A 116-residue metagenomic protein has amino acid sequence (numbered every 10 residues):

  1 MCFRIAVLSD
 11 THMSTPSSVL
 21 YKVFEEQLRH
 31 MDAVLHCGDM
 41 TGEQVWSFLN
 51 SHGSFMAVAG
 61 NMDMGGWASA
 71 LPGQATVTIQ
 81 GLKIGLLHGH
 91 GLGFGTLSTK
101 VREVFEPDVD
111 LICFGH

Functional and structural regions predicted by a protein language model:
M1-F55, D63-G73, G81: N-terminal active-site segment of His-dependent metallophosphoesterases
T15-P16, H30, F48-S51, N61-H116: Acidic, His/Gly-enriched loop-helix segments that form or flank divalent-metal centers in metallo-dependent hydrolases
V58: Short beta-strand/loop motif that positions the catalytic acidic residue of the alpha/beta-hydrolase fold
